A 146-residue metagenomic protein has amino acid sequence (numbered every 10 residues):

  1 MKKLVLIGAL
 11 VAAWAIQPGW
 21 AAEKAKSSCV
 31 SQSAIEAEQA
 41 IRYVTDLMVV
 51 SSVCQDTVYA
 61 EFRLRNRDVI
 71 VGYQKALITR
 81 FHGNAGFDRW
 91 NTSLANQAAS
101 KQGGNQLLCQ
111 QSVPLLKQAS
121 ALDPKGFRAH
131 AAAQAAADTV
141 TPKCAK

Functional and structural regions predicted by a protein language model:
M1, P18, T45, A136-A137: Cell-wall glycan-active module
L4-A13: Sec-dependent N-terminal signal peptides
W14-E23: Sec/Tat signal peptide C-region and signal peptidase I cleavage site
S28-A95: Short N-proximal segments of mature Sec-exported proteins
N66-K146: Compact alpha-helical subdomains of small soluble proteins
